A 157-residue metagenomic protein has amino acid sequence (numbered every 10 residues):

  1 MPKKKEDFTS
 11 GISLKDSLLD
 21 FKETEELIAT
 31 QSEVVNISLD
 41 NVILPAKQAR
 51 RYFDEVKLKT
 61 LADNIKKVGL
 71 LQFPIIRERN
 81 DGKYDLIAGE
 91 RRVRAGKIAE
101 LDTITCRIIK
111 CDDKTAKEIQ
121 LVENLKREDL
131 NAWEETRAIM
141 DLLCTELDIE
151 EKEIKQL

Functional and structural regions predicted by a protein language model:
P2-I109, Q120: Short, charged/polar connector segments at secondary-structure boundaries
L58, E118, A132-T136: Short, leucine-enriched amphipathic alpha-helices that occur as contiguous helical runs
T60-D63, E123, D141, Q156: Charged/polar, solvent-exposed surface patches and flexible loops
E90, E123, E134-E135: Acidic-residue sensor for enzyme active/binding pockets
K117-R127: Short, Lys/Arg-enriched N-terminal segment that forms or immediately precedes the first helix of a structured domain
R127-L157: Alpha-helical interaction elements
